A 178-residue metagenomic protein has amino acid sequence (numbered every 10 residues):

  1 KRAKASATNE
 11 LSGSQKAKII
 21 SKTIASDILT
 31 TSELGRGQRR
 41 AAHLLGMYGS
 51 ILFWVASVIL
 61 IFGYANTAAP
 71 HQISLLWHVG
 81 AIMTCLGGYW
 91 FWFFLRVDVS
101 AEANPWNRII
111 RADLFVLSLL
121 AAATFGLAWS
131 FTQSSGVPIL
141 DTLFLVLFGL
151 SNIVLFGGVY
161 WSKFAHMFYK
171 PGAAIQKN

Functional and structural regions predicted by a protein language model:
K1-N178: Membrane-embedded alpha-helical bundles of multi-pass integral membrane proteins
